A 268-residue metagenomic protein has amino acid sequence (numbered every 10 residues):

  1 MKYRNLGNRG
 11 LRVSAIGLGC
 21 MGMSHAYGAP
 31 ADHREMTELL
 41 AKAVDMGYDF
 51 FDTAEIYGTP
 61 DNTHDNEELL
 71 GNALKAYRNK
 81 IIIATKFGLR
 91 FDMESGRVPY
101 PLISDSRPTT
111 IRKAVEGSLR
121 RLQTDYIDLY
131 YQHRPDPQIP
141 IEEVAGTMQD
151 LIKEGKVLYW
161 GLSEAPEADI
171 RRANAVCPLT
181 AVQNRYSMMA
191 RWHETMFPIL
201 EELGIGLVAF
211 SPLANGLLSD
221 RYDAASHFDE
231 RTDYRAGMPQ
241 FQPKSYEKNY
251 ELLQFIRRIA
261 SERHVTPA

Functional and structural regions predicted by a protein language model:
M1-I82: N-terminal binding-site loop/beta-alpha segment at the start of enzyme catalytic domains that lines or forms
L6, L18, M36, A43 (+11 more regions): Conserved, mostly hydrophobic/aromatic
L11-I16, G47-F50, Y77-I81, Q123-D128 (+4 more regions): Short, well-ordered coil/turn segments that N-cap beta-strands
G22-H25, Y57, L89-M93, H133-D136 (+3 more regions): Feature marks short, surface-exposed loop/turn motifs that line or immediately flank catalytic pockets and channel
G22-R34, R97-R112, H133-Q138: Active-site mouth loops of central-metabolism enzymes
P30-V44, S104-L122, P166-R172: Short, acidic/polar
H64, F91-D105, Q254: Surface-exposed, active-site-proximal loop segments in enzymatic domains
P135-A268: Beta/alpha (TIM)-barrel catalytic core signal, keyed to glycine-rich beta->alpha loops juxtaposed to Asp/Glu that bind
